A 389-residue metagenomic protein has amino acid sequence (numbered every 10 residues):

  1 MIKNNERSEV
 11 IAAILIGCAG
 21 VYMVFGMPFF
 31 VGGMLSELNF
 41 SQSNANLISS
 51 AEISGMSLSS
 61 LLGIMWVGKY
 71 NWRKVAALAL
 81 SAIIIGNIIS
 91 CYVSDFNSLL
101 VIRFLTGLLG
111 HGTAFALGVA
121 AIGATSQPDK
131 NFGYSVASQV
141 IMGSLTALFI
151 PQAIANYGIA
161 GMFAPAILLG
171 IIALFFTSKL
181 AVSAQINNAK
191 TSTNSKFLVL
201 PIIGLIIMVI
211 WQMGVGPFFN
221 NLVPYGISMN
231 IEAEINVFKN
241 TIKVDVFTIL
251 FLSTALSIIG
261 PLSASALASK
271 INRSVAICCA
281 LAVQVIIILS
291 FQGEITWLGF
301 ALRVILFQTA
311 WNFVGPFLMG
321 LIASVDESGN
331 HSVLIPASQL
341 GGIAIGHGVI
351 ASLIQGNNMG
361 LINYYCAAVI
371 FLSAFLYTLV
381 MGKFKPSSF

Functional and structural regions predicted by a protein language model:
M27-P28, V199-F251, A255: Extracytoplasmic gate region of multi-pass secondary transporters
L58-F96: Conserved MFS/SLC helix-loop-helix module at the cytosolic interface between two early adjacent transmembrane helices
S59-W72, I259-R273, I354-Q355: Helix-to-loop junctions at the C-terminal end of transmembrane segments in multipass secondary transporters
S98-T113, V209, G299-F313: Hydrophobic core of transmembrane alpha-helices in multi-pass small-molecule transporters, especially MFS/SLC-type
F104-S138: Cytoplasmic helix-loop-helix junction between adjacent transmembrane helices in 12-TM secondary transporters
T125, D129, Y134-V182: Helix-loop-helix hairpin linking two adjacent transmembrane segments in secondary transporters
I271-L318: C-terminal transmembrane helical hairpin of 12-TM major facilitator-type secondary transporters
V325-M359, C366: A late C-terminal transmembrane helix in Major Facilitator Superfamily
